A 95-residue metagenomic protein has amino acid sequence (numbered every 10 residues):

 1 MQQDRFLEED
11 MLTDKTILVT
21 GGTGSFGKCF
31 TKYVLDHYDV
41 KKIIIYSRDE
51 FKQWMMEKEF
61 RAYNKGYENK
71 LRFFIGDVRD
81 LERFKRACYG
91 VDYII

Functional and structural regions predicted by a protein language model:
M1-K15: A short, basic/flexible loop-to-alpha-helix module at the beginning of a structural domain
T13-D14, D39, Y89-G90: Residue-level preference for short coil/turn positions at secondary-structure junctions
K15-D36: N-terminal Rossmann NAD(P)H-binding glycine-rich loop of SDR-like oxidoreductase domains
L18, I44, F74: Conserved Rossmann-like nucleotide-binding pocket used by diverse enzymes that bind dinucleotide cofactors
S25, F51-K52, R79: Short alpha-helical
V34, Y38, F60, N64: Active-site catalytic pocket residues across diverse enzymes, especially alpha/beta-hydrolases
L35, D39-M55: Conserved glycine-rich Rossmann-like NAD(P)H-binding loop of the short-chain dehydrogenase/reductase
K58, G66, K70-Y93: Conserved Rossmann-fold cofactor-binding substructure of NAD(P)-dependent oxidoreductases
